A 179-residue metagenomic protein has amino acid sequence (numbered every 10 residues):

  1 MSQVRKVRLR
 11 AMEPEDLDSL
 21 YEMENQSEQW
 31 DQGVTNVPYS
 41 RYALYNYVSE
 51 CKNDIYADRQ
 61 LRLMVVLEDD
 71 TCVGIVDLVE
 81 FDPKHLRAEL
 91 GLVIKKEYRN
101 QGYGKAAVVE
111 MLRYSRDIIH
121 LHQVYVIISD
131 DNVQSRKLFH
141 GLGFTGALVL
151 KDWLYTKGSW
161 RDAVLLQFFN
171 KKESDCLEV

Functional and structural regions predicted by a protein language model:
M1-R8, M12-L17, Q26, E68-V179: Acyl-donor (CoA/ACP) binding surface of acyl/acetyltransferases
L20: Hydrophobic ligand-binding cavity/cleft-lining segments
M23: Conserved catalytic core of Hanks-type protein kinase domains
E28-E50: Conserved GNAT-fold acetyl-CoA-binding loop/helix
D31-G33, Q60-L63, A163, C176-E178: Short, hydrophobic secondary-structure boundary micro-motifs
N36-V37, Q60, E68, Y155: Sparse recognition of residues in long alpha-helices and their boundaries
E50-C51, Y114: Solvent-exposed, charged/polar functional surfaces in cytosolic regulatory/catalytic domains
C51-M64: A short helix-loop-beta-strand connector motif used in the catalytic cores of GNAT acetyltransferases and, in some
